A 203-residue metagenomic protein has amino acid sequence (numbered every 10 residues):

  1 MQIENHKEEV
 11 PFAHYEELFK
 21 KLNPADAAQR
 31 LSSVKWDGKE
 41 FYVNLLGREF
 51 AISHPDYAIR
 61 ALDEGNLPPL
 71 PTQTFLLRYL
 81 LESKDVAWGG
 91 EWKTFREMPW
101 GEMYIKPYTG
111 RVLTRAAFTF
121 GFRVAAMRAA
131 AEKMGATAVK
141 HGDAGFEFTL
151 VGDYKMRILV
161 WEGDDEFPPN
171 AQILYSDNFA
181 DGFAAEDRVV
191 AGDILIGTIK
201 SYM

Functional and structural regions predicted by a protein language model:
M1-K39, T72, L80-M134: Short Lys/Arg-enriched alpha/beta "domain-start" segment
M1-L18, G38-E40, D56, G65 (+5 more regions): Charge-rich alpha-helical segments
A27-H54, T137-E162: Amphipathic, interaction-prone secondary-structure segments
R48-T74, W161-E186: Intrinsically disordered, low-complexity regulatory segments enriched in Ser/Thr/Pro and charged residues
L62, N66, A117, A144 (+1 more regions): Short, charged/polar micro-motifs that form catalytic or ligand-binding hotspots
L67-G89, S176-M203: Ampiphathic alpha-helical segments that act as solvent-exposed interaction surfaces
F122-D181: Conserved binding-pocket/active-site segment within a compact domain
